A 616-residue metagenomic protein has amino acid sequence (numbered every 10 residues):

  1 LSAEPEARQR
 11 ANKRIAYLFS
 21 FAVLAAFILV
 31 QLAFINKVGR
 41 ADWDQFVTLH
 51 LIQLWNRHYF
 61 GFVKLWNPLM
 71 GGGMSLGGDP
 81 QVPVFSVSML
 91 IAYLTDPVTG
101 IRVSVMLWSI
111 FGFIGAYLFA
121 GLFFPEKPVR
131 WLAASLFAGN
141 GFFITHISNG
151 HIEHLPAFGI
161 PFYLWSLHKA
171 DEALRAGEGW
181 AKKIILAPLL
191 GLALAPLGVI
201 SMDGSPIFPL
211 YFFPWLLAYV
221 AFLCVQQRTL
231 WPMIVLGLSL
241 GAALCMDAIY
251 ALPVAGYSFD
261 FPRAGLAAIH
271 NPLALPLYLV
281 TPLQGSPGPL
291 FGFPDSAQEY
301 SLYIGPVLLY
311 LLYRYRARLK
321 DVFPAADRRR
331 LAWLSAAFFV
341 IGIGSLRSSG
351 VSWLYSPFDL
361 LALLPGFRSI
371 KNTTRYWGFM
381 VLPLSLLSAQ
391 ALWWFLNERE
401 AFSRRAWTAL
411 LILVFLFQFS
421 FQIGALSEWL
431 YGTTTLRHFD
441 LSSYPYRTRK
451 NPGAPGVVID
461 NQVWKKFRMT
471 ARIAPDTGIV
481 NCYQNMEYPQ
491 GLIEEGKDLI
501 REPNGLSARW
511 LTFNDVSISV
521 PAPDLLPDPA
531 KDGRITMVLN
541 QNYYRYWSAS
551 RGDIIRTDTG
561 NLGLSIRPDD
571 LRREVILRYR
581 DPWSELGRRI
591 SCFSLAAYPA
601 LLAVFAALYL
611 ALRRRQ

Functional and structural regions predicted by a protein language model:
L1-A33, V235, A326-S335, A596-Q616: Start-transfer (signal-anchor) and selected internal transmembrane alpha helices of multi-pass inner/ER membrane
E4-K13, G491-R615: Active-site-proximal, structured, solvent-exposed surfaces of multi-pass membrane proteins that position macromolecular
L24-F27, I110-L122, P128-L174, K182-C224 (+3 more regions): Membrane-embedded helix bundles of polyisoprenyl
F27-F113, S135-F158, N271-P289, S349-L354 (+1 more regions): Membrane-interface coil-to-helix junctions
G39, R347-L364, S369-N372, R404-P503: Transmembrane helical bundles and short interhelical boundary loops of multi-pass, membrane-embedded
L49-H58, F62-P68, M233, G241-R318 (+6 more regions): Periplasmic/ER-lumenal interhelical loops and adjacent helix-loop junctions in multi-pass membrane proteins
L217, G237-G241, L331, F339 (+2 more regions): Signature aromatic-anchored transmembrane alpha helix within multi-pass, membrane-resident enzymes that catalyze glycan
L302-I343, A600-L610: Hydrophobic, aromatic-rich transmembrane alpha-helices and their immediate juxtamembrane boundary segments
